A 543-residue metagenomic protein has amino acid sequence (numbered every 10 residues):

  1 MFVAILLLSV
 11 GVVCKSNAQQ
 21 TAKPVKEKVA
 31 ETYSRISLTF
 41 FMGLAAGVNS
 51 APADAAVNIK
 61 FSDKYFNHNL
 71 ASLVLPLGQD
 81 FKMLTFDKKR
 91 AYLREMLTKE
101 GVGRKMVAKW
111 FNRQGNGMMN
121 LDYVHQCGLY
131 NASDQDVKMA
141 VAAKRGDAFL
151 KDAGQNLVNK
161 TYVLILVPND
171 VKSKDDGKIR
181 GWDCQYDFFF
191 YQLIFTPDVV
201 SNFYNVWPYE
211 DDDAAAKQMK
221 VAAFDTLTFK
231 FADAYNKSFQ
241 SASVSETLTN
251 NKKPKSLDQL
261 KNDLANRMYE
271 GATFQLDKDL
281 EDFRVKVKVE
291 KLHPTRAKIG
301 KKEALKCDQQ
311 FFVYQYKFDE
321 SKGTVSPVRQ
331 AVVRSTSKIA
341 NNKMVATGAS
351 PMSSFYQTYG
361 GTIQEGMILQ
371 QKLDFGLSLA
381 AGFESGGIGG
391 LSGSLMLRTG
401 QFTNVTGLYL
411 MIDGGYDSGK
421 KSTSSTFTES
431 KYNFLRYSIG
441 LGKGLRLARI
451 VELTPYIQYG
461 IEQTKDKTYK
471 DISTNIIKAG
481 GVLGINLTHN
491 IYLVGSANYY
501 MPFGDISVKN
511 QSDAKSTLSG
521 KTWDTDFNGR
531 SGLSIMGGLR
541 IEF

Functional and structural regions predicted by a protein language model:
I36-N169, D198-N202, V328-Q330, G407: N-terminal segment of the mature soluble domain
N159-L248: Amphipathic beta-strand/beta-sheet edge segments enriched in Tyr/Trp
W182, G387-G393, K431-Y437, D471-I477 (+1 more regions): Residues that define the transmembrane beta-barrel architecture of outer-membrane proteins
L373-L377, N404-L410, L435, R449-P455 (+3 more regions): Outer-envelope beta-barrel architecture signal
L379-A381, G393-Q401, Y437-L445, I457-Y459 (+3 more regions): Residues on the lipid-exposed face of transmembrane beta-strands in outer-membrane beta-barrel proteins
A381-G387, T399, G414-K420, L445 (+3 more regions): Transmembrane beta-strands of outer-membrane beta-barrel pores
K420-S430, K465-T474, I506-S516: Outer-membrane beta-barrel translocator domains and adjoining extracellular loop/strand segments of Gram-negative
V482-F543: Predominantly the C-terminal beta-signal and adjacent terminal strand-loop region of outer-membrane beta-barrel
